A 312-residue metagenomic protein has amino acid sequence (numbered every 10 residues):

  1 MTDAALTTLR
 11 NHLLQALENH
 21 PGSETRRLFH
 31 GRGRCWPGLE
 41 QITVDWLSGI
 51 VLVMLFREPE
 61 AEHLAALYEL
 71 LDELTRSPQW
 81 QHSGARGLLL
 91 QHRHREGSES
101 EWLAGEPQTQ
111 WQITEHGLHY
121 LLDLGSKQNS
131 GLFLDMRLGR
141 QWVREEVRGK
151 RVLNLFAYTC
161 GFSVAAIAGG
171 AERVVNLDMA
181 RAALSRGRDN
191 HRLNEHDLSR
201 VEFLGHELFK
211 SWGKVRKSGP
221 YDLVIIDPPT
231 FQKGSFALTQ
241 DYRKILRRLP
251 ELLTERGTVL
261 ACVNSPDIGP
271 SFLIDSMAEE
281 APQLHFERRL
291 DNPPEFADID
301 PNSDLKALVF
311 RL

Functional and structural regions predicted by a protein language model:
M1-S48: Non-catalytic accessory regions of SAM-dependent methyltransferases
P37-G38, T43-D45, A66-F133, Q141: Non-catalytic substrate-recognition/targeting regions of SAM-dependent transferases
G149-Y158: Conserved class I S-adenosyl-L-methionine
T159-A171: Conserved SAM-binding loop of SAM-dependent methyltransferases across substrates and taxa, primarily the Class I
R173-D178: Conserved SAM-binding motif I beta-strand of class I
M179-I225: S-adenosyl-L-methionine
L208-P282: S-adenosylmethionine
T258-L312: C-terminal catalytic and target-recognition region of SAM-dependent MTase-like enzymes, primarily methyltransferases
